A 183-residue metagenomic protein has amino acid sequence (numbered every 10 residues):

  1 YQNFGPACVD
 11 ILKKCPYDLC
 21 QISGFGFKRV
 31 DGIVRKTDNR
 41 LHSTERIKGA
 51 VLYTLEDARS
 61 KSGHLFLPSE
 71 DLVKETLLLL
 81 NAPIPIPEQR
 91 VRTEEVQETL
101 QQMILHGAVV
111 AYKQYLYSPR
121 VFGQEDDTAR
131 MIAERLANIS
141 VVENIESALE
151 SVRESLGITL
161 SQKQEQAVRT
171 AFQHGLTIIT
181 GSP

Functional and structural regions predicted by a protein language model:
Y1-P183: Conserved ATP-binding/catalytic motifs of P-loop helicase motor domains
